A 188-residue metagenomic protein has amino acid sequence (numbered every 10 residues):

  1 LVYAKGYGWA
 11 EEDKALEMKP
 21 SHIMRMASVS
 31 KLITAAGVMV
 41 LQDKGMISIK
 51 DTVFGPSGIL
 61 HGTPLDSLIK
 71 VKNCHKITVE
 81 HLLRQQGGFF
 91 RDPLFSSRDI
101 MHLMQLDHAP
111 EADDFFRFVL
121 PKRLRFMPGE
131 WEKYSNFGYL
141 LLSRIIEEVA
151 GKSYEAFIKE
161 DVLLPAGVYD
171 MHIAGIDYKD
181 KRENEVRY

Functional and structural regions predicted by a protein language model:
L1-M26, M46, G62-P64: Short, conserved catalytic-motif segment at the N-terminal edge
A4, S48-K50, V119, G129: Short secondary-structure junction motifs
I23-V53, L142-E147: Active-site SXXK
V38-Q42, S57, L83-F90: Generic hydrophobic/packing signal
I49-L68, L164-A166: Short, glycine/proline-biased beta-turn/loop segments that scaffold the active-site neighborhood
D66-Y188: Short, surface-exposed loop or secondary-structure junction motifs that flank catalytic or metal-binding residues
